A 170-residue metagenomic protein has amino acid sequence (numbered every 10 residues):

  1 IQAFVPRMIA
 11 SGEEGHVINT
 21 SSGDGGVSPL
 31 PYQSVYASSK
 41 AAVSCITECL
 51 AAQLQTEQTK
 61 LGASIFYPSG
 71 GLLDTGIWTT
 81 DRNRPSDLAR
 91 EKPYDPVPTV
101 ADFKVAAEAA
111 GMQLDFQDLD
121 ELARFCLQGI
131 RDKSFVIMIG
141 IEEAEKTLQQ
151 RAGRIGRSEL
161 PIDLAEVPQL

Functional and structural regions predicted by a protein language model:
I1-Q2, E48: A short, exposed helix-loop element centered on a Lys and neighboring polar residues
A3-R7: A structural motif corresponding to the C-terminal end of an alpha-helix and its immediate exit/capping segment
I9, I18-A42, T47-E48, A52-T56 (+2 more regions): Catalytic loop of short-chain dehydrogenase/reductase
E14-T20, L61-F66: Conserved catalytic-site loops of classical short-chain dehydrogenases/reductases
Q53-V136: SDR active-site lid
R90-P93, G153-L170: Non-catalytic terminal and boundary segments that flank Rossmann-like NAD(P)-dependent oxidoreductase
V136-R157: Terminal hydrophobic/aromatic helix or amphipathic segment near a protein terminus
